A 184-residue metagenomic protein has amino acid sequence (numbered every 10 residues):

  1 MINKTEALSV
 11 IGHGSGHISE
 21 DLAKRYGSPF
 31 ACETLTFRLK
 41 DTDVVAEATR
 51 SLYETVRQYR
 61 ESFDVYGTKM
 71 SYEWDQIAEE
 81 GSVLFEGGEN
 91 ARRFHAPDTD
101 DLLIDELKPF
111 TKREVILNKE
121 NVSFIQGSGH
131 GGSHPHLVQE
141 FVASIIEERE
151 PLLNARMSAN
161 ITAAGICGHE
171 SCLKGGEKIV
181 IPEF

Functional and structural regions predicted by a protein language model:
M1-R60, D64, R156-A159: Rossmann-like dinucleotide-binding domain that binds NAD(P)(H)
I2, V138-R149, I166-H169, L173: Short, hydrophobic alpha-helical segments
V10, L152-N154, I179-E183: Short, hydrophobic secondary-structure boundary micro-motifs
S19, Y26-D41, D64, K69-L153: C-terminal glycine/acidic-rich active-site capping loop/insertion
T49-Y53, Y66-T68, A78, P182: Glycine-rich Rossmann NAD(P)(H)-binding loop
E170-F184: C-terminal capping/lid region of NAD(P)-dependent oxidoreductase domains
